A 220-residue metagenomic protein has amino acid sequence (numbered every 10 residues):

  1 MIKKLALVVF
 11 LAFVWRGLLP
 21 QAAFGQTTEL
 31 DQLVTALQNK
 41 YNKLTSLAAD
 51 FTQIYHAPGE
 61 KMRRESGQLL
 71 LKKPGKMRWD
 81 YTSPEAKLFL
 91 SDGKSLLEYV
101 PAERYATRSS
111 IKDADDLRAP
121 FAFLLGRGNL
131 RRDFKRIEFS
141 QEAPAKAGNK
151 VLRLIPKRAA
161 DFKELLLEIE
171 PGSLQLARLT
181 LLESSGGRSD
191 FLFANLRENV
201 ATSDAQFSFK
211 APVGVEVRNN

Functional and structural regions predicted by a protein language model:
M1-K4: Positively charged n-region of N-terminal signal peptides that target proteins for export
V8-G17: Bacterial N-terminal signal peptides
Q21-R63, K76, A211-N220: N-terminal leader/targeting segments and the immediate start of mature chains
R64-S66, P84-E85, D92, D161-L165 (+1 more regions): Short, surface-exposed coil-to-beta transition loops
Q68-A119, S189: An acidic-aromatic
R104-L152: Flexible, surface-exposed loop/linker segments and immediately adjacent secondary-structure boundaries
R132-N220: Gly/Pro-enriched, hydrophobic low-complexity segments that function as extracytoplasmic propeptides/linkers
